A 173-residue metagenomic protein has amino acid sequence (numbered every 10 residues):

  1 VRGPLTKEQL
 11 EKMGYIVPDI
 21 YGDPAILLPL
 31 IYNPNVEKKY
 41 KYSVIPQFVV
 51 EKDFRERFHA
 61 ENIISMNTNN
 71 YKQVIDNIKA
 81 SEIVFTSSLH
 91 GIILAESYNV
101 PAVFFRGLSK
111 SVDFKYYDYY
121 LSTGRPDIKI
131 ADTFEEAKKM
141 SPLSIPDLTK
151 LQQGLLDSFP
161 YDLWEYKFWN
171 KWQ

Functional and structural regions predicted by a protein language model:
V1-Q173: Active-site anion-handling motifs in enzyme catalytic cores
